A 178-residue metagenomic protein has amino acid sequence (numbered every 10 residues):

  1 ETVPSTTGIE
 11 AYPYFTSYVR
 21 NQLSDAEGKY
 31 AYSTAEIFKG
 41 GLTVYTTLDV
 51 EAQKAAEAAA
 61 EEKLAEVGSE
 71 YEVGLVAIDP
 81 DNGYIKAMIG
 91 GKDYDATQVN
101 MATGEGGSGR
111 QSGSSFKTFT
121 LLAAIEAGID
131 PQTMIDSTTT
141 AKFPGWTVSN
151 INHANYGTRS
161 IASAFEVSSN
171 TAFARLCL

Functional and structural regions predicted by a protein language model:
E1-V50: Non-catalytic, structured segments within soluble enzyme domains
T2, D49-Q53, D81-N82, K92-A96 (+3 more regions): Solvent-exposed loop/turn segments at secondary-structure junctions within structured extracellular/periplasmic domains
T7, I129-L178: Conserved catalytic neighborhood of penicillin-recognizing serine enzymes
P13, S17, N21, L42 (+11 more regions): Solvent-exposed, polar/charged alpha-helical surfaces in well-ordered, non-transmembrane soluble domains, broadly
Y18-G28, A77-K92, I125-I129, E166-N170 (+1 more regions): Glycine-rich, acidic and aromatic/proline-enriched surface loops and short helix-turn segments that act as binding
T34-A35, E51-D79, S163-F165, R175: Beta-lactamase-like hydrolase cores
A56, G83, G104-E105, G109-I135 (+1 more regions): Active-site SXXK
D93-E105: A short, polar/charged loop-to-alpha-helix boundary motif
